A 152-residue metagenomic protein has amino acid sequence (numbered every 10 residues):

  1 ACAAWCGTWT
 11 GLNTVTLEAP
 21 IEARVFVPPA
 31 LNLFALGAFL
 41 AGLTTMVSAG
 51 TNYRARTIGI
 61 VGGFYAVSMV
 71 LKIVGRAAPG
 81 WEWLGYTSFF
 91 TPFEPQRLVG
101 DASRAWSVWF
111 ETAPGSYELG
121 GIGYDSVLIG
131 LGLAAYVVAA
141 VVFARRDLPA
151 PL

Functional and structural regions predicted by a protein language model:
A1-T45, A49-G50: Secretory targeting signals
E22, F26-A30, F34, R54 (+2 more regions): Hydrophobic, aromatic-rich alpha-helical transmembrane segments and their membrane-interface anchor motifs
F34-V70, V74: A structural motif at transmembrane helix-loop-helix junctions in multipass membrane proteins
T57-V142, R146-A150: Terminal transmembrane helical anchor/hairpin motif
